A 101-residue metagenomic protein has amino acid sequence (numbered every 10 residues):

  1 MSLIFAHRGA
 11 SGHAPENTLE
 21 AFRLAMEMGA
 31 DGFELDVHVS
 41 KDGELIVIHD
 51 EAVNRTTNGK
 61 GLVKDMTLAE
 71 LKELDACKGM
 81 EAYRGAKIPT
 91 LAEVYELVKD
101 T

Functional and structural regions predicted by a protein language model:
M1-T101: Phosphate-group recognition and catalysis centered on beta-loop-alpha active-site segments
